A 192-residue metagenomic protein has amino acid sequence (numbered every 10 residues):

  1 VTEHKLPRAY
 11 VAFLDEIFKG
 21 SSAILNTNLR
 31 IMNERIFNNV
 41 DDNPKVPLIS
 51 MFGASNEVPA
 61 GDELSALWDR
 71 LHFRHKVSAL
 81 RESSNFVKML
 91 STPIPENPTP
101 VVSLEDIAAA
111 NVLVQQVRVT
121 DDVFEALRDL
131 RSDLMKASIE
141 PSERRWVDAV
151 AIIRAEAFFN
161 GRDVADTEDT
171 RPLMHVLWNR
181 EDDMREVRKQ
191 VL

Functional and structural regions predicted by a protein language model:
V1-H75: Conserved ASCE/P-loop NTPase catalytic core
N26, S65, D69, E125-R128 (+3 more regions): Non-catalytic, well-ordered alpha-helical scaffold segments
N38, R74-S78, S142, D166: Short hydrophobic alpha-helical runs that function as membrane-insertion/retention elements
D42-N43, E63, V119, S138-R145 (+1 more regions): Short, surface-exposed helix-loop/turn micro-motifs enriched in polar/charged residues
D62-V114: Conserved AAA+ ATPase core "coupling" helix
N97-A157: Conserved AAA+ ATPase small/helical "lid" subdomain
K136, F158-L192: C-terminal engagement/docking regions of AAA+ P-loop ATPases
